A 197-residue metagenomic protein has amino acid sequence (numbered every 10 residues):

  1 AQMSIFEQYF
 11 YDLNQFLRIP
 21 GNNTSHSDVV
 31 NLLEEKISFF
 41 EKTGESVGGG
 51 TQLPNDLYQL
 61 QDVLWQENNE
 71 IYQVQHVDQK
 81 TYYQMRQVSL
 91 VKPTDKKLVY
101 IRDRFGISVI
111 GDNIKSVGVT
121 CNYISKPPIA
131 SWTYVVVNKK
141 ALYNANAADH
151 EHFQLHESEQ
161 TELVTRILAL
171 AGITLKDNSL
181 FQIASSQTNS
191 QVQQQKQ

Functional and structural regions predicted by a protein language model:
A1-Q197: Glycine-enriched, solvent-exposed interface loops adjoining structured elements
